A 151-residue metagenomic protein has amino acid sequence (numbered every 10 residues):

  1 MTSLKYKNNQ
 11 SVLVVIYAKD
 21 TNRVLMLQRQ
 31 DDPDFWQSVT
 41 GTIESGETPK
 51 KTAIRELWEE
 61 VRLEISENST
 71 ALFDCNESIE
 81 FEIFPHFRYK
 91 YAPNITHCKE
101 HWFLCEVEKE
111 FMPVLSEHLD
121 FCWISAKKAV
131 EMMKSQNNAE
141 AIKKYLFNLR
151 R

Functional and structural regions predicted by a protein language model:
M1-V24, T42-S45: Conserved N-terminal beta-strand and adjoining loop/helix that marks the start of the Nudix/MutT-like hydrolase domain
L4-Y6, I16, P93-I95, M112-V114: Short secondary-structure boundary/capping segments
N9, S38, T96-E100: Short connector loops at helix/strand junctions that flank enzyme active sites, especially segments positioning acidic
V12, L63, D74-S78, V107 (+2 more regions): Membrane-topology and secretion signals of cell-surface/extracellular proteins
I16-D20, R29, C105-V107: Active-site beta-strand termini and strand-to-loop segments that position acidic
N22-S66: Conserved Nudix-box catalytic region and its N-terminal flanking loop in Nudix hydrolases and closely related
L63-E110: Active-site segment of metal-dependent pyrophosphate-handling enzymes, primarily the Nudix hydrolase catalytic core
E100-K143: NUDIX/MutT-family hydrolases
